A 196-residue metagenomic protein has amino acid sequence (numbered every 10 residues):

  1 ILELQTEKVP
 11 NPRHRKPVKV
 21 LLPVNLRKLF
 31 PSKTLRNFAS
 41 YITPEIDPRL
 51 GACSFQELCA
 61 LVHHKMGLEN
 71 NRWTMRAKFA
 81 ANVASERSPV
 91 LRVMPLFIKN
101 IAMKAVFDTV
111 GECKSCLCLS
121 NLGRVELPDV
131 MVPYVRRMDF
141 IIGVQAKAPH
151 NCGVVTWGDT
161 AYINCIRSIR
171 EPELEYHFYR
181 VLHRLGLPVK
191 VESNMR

Functional and structural regions predicted by a protein language model:
I1-L2: Short amphipathic alpha-helical segments
T6-R196: Acyl-thioester-dependent acyl-group transfer interface
